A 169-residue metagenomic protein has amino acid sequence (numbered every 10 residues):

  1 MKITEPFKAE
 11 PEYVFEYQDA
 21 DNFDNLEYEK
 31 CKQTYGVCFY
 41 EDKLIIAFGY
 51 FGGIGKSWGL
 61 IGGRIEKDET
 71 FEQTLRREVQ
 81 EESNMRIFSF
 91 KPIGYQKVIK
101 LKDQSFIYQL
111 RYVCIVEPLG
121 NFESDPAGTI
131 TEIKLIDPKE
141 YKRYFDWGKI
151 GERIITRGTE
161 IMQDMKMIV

Functional and structural regions predicted by a protein language model:
M1-Y35: Acidic, metal-coordinating catalytic segment for phosphate/diphosphate chemistry, firing primarily on the Nudix
D19-L26, K97-K102, F106, K149 (+3 more regions): Class I (Rossmann-like) S-adenosyl-L-methionine-dependent methyltransferase catalytic domain, capturing the SAM-binding
G36, P92, Y112-C114: A structural signal for short, well-ordered beta-strand segments
G36-C38, I46, L135: Conserved hydrophobic "DFG−1" position in protein kinase catalytic cores
Y40-E81: Conserved Nudix-box catalytic region and its N-terminal flanking loop in Nudix hydrolases and closely related
R86-G94: A short coil-to-beta-strand element that immediately follows conserved catalytic motifs
V98-N121, K134: Active-site-adjacent beta-strand/loop module that shapes the phosphate/pyrophosphate-binding cleft
P126-V169: Nudix hydrolase/Nudix homology domain
